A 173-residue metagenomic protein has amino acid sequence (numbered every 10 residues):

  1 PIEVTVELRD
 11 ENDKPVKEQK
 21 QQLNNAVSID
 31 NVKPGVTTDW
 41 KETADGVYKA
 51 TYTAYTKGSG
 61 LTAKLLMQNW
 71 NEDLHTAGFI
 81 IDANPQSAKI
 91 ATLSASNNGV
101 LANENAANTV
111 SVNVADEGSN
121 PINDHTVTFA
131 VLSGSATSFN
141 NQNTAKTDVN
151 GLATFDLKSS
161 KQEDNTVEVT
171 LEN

Functional and structural regions predicted by a protein language model:
P1-N173: The feature marks long extracellular or luminal low-complexity segments
